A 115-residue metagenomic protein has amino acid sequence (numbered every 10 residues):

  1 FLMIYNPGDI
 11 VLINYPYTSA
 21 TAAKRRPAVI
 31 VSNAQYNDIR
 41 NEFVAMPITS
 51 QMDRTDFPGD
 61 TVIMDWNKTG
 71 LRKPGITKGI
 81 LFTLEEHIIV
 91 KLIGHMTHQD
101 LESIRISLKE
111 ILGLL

Functional and structural regions predicted by a protein language model:
F1-M3, W66-L115: C-terminal terminal-subdomain/extension
P16-A20: Short, charged beta-turn/beta-strand-edge "cap" motif at the junction between a beta-strand and an adjacent loop
T21-K24, I30-D65: Compact nucleic-acid interaction/catalytic patches
A28-V29, I104: Hydrophobic alpha-helical segments that mediate membrane insertion or helix-helix packing
